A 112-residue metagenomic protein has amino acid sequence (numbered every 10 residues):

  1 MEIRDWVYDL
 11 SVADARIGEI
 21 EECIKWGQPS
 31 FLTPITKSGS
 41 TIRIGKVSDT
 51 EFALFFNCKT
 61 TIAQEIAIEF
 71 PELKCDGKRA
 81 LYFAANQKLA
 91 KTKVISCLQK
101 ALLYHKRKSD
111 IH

Functional and structural regions predicted by a protein language model:
M1-H112: Charge-dense, helix-prone N-terminal extensions
